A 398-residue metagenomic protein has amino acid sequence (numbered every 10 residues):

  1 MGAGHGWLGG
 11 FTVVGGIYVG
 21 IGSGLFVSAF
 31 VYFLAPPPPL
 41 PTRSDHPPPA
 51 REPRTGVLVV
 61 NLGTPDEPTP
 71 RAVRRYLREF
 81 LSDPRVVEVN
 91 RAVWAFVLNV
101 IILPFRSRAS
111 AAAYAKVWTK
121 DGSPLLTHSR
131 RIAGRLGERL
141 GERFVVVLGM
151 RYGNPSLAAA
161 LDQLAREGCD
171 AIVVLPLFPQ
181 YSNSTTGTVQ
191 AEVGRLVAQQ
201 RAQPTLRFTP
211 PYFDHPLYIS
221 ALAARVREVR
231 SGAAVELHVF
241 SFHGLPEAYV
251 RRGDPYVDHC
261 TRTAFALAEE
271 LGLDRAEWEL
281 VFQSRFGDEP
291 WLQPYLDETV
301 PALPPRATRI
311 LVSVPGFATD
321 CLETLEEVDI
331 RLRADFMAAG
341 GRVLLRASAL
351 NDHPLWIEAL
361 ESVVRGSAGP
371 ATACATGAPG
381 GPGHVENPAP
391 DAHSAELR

Functional and structural regions predicted by a protein language model:
G2-G4: Juxtamembrane "helix-exit" motif on the non-cytosolic side of transmembrane helices
V14-A29: Single-pass alpha-helical transmembrane signal-anchor segments in small membrane proteins across taxa
F30-R398: Active-site-proximal alpha-helix that buttresses catalytic centers in soluble enzyme cores
